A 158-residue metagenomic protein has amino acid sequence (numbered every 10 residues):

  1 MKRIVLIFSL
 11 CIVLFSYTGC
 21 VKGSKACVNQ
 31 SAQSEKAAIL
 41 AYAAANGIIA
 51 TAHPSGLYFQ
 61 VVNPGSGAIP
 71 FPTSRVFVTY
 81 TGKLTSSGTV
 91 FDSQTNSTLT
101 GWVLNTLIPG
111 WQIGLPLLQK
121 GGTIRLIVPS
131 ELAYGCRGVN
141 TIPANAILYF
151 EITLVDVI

Functional and structural regions predicted by a protein language model:
I4-V5, Y17-I158: Cross-family detector of peptidyl-prolyl cis-trans isomerase
L10-T18: Hydrophobic h-region of N-terminal signal peptides that target proteins for export in Gram-negative bacteria
